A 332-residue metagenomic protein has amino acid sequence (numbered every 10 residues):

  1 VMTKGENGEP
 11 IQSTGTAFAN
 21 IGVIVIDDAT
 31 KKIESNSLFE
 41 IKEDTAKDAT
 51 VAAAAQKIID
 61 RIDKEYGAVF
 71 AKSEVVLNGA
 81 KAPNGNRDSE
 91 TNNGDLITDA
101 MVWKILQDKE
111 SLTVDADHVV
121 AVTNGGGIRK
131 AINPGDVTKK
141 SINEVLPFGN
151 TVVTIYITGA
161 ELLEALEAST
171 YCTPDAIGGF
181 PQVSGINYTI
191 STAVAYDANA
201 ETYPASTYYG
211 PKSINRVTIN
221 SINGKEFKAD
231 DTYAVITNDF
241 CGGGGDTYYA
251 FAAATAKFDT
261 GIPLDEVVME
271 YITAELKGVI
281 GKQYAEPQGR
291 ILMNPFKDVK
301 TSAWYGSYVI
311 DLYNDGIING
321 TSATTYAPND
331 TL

Functional and structural regions predicted by a protein language model:
V1-M2: Hydrophobic, small-residue-rich alpha-helical packing segments that form membrane-like cores
G8, T14-N294: Catalytic centers of hydrolytic enzymes
N294-L332: Extracytoplasmic Gram-positive cell-surface binding/anchoring modules and repeats
